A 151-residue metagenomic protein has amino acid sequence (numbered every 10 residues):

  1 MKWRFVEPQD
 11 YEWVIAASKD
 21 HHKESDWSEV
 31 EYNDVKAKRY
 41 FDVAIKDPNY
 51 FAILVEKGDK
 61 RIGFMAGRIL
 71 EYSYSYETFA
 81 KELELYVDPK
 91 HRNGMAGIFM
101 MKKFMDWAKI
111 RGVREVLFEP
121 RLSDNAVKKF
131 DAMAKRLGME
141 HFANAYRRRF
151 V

Functional and structural regions predicted by a protein language model:
M1-A16: A short beta-loop-alpha structural element at the N-terminal edge of CoA-dependent acyl/N-acetyltransferase catalytic
A16-V30: Helix-loop element at the rim of GNAT/NAT acetyltransferase active sites that forms part of the acceptor-substrate
S28-F51, K57, M65-S75: A conserved beta-strand-loop-helix scaffold within acyl/acetyltransferase catalytic domains
D59-F64, A80: Glycine-rich phosphate/pyrophosphate-binding loop shared by adenosine-nucleotide-utilizing enzymes
E71-E82, F142: A conserved beta-turn-beta hairpin within the catalytic core of GNAT-like acetyltransferases that forms part
L83-N93: A short, internal acetyl-CoA/4′-phosphopantetheine-binding micro-motif in the GNAT/acyltransferase core
F99-E115: Conserved acyl-CoA
V116-K129: Conserved beta-strand-loop-alpha-helix junction that forms the acyl-donor binding cleft
